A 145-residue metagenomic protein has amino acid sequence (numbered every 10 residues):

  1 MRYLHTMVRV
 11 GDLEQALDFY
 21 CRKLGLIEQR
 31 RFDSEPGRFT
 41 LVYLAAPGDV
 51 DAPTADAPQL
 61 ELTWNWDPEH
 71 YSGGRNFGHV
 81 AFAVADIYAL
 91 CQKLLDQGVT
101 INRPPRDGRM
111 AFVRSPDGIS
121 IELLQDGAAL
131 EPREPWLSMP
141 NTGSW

Functional and structural regions predicted by a protein language model:
Y3-H5, R75-V80: Eukaryotic phosphotyrosine signaling hubs
M7-A57: Core segments of cupin and vicinal oxygen chelate
R31, F82, Y88-W145: Vicinal oxygen chelate
E35-P36, H70-S72: Short glycine/serine/proline-enriched coil/turn segments at secondary-structure junctions
P47-D51, D67-E69, I87: Short, charged/polar surface micro-motifs in flexible loops or helix N-caps
A55, Y71-R75: Short, low-complexity disordered segments enriched in Ser/Pro/Gly and basic
